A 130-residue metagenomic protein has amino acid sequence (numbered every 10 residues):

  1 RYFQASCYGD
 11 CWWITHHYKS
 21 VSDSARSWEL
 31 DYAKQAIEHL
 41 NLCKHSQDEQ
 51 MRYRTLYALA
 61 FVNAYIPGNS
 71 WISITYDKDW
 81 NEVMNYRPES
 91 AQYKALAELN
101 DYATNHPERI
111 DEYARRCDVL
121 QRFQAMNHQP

Functional and structural regions predicted by a protein language model:
R1-P130: Extracytoplasmic/secretory-pathway proteins
